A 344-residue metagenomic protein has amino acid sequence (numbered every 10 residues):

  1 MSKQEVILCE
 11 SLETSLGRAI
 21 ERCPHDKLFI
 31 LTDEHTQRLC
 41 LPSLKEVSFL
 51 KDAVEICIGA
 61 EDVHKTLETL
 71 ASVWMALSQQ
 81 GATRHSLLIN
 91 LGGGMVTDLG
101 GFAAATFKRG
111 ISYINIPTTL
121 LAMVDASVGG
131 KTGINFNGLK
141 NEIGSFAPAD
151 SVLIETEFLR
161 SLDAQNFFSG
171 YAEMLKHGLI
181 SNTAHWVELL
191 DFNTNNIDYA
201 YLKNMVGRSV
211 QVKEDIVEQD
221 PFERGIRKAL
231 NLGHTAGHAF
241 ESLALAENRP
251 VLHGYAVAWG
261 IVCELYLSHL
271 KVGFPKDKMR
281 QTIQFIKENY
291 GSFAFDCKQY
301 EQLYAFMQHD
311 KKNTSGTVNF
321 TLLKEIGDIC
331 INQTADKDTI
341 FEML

Functional and structural regions predicted by a protein language model:
M1-L87: ATP/NTP phosphate-donor binding region
L77-L91, D98-N115: Non-catalytic interfacial helical region
A82, P148-S151, E157-A164, A172-A184 (+7 more regions): Generic secondary-structure signature for well-ordered alpha-helical cores
M95-G101, M123, A239: Short glycine/serine/threonine-rich phosphate/pyrophosphate-binding segments that cradle anionic phosphate groups
F102-T194: A glycine/threonine-rich phosphate-anchoring loop and its flanking beta-alpha core in nucleotide/phosphate-binding
M174, F274-L344: C-terminal charged capping/lid subdomain of soluble metabolic enzymes
F192-E301: Active-site segments that bind and position negatively charged phosphate/pyrophosphate groups
